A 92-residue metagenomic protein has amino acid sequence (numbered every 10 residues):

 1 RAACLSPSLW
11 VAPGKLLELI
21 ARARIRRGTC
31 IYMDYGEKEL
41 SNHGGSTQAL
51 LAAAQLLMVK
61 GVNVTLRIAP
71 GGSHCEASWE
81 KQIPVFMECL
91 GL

Functional and structural regions predicted by a protein language model:
R1-L92: Non-catalytic cap/lid and distal C-terminal segments of serine-dependent acyl enzymes
